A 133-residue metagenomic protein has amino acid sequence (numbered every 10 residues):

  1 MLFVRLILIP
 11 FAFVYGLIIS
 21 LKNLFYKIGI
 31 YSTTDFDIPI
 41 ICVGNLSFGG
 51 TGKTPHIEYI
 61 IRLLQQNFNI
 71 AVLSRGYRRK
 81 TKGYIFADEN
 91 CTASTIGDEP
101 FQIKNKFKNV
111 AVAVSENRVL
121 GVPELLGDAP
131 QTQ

Functional and structural regions predicted by a protein language model:
M1-P39: A transmembrane-helix-recognition feature enriched in membrane-embedded lipid enzymes and envelope glyco-/phospholipid
V14, T54, I103: Residue-level signal for inorganic ion chemistry
N23-E89: Walker A (P-loop) phosphate-binding motif
R62, F101, L120: Active-site phosphate/pyrophosphate- and oxyanion-stabilizing loops and adjacent acidic/basic residues in soluble
A87-C91, A129-Q131: Short, hinge-like loop/turn segments at secondary-structure boundaries
N90-E116: Nucleotide-state-sensitive switch-loop elements of NTP-binding domains
A111-Q133: Phosphate-binding/switch loop-helix module in NTP-utilizing enzymes
